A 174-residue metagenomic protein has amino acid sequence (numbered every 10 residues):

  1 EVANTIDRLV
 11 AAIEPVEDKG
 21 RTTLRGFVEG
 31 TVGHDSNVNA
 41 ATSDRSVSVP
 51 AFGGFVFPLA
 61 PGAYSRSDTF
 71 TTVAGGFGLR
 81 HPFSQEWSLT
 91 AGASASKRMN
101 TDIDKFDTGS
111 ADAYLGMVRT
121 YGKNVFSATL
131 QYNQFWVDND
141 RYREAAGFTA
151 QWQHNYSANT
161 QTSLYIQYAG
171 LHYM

Functional and structural regions predicted by a protein language model:
E1-M174: Gram-negative and organellar
